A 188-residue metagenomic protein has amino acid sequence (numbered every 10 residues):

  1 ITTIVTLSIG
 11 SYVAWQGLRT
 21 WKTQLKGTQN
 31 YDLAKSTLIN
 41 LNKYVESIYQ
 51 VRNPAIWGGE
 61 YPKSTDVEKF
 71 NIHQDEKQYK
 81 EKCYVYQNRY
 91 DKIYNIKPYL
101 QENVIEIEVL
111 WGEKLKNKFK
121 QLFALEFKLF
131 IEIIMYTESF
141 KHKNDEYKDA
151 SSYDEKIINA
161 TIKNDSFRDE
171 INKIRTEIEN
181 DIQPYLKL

Functional and structural regions predicted by a protein language model:
I1-Q24: Membrane-embedded hydrophobic alpha-helical segments
V5, Q50, E113-K114: Terminal, low-complexity, charged helical segments
T6-I9, N42, F127: Membrane-embedded alpha-helical transmembrane segments of multi-pass integral membrane proteins
S11-L18, S47-P54, E132-Y136: Transmembrane helix-loop junctions and nearby membrane-interface residues
L18, L41, R175: Short amphipathic alpha-helical/adjacent loop interface patches that line ligand and macromolecule-binding sites
K22-K63: Amphipathic, membrane-active segments
A55-E68, E76-E81: Interfacial loop at the N-terminal end of multi-pass membrane proteins
E68-Q74, Y84-L188: An amphipathic alpha-helical interaction surface
